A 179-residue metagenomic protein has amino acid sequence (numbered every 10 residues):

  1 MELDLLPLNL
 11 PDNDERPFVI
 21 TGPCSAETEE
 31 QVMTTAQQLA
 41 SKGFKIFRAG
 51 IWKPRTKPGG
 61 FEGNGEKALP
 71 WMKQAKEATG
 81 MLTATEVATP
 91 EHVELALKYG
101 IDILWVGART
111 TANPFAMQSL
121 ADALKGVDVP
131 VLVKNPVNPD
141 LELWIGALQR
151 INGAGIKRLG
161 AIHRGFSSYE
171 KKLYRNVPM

Functional and structural regions predicted by a protein language model:
M1-I20: N-terminal amphipathic alpha-helix/helix-capping segment at the start of soluble metabolic enzymes
D12, L120-M179: Catalytic alpha/beta core domains of metabolic enzymes, predominantly
D14-F18, G43-K45, E77-T83, G100-D102 (+2 more regions): Short, well-ordered coil/turn segments that N-cap beta-strands
P17-T34, K57-G63, L82-V87, G107-A108 (+2 more regions): Active-site mouth loops of central-metabolism enzymes
T28-A36, P90-G100, L141-A147: Catalytic cores of alpha/beta
R48-K67: Glycine-rich, proline-tolerant flexible connector loops at the mouths of alpha/beta enzymes
F61-T85, L120-P130, M179: Alpha-helix-loop-beta-strand connector modules within alpha/beta enzyme cores
E62-N64, G80-V93, D102-A116, V129-L141 (+1 more regions): Catalytic beta/alpha-barrel core
